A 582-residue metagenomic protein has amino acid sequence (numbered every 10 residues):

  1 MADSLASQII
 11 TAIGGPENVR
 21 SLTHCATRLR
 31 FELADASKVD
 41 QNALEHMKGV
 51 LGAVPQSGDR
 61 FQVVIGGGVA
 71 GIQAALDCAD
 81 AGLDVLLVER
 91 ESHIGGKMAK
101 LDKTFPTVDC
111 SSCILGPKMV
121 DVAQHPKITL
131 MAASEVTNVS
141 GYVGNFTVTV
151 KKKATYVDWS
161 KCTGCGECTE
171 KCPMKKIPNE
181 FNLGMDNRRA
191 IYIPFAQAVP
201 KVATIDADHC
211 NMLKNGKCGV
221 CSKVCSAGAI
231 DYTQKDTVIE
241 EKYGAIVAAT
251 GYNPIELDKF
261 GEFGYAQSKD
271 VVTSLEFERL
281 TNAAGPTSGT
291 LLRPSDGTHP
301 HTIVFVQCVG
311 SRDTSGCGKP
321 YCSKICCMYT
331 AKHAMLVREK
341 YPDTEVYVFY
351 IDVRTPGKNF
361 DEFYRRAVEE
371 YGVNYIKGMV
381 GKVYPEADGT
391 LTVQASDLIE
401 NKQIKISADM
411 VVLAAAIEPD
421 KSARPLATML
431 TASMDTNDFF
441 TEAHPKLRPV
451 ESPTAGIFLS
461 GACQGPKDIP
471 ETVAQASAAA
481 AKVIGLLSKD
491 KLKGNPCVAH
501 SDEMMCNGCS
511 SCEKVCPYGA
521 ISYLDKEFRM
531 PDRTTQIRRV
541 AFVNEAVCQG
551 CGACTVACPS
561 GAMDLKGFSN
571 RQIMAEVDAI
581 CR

Functional and structural regions predicted by a protein language model:
M1-I65: Soluble N-terminal domains of membrane-associated systems
G66-R582: Residues forming the flavin
